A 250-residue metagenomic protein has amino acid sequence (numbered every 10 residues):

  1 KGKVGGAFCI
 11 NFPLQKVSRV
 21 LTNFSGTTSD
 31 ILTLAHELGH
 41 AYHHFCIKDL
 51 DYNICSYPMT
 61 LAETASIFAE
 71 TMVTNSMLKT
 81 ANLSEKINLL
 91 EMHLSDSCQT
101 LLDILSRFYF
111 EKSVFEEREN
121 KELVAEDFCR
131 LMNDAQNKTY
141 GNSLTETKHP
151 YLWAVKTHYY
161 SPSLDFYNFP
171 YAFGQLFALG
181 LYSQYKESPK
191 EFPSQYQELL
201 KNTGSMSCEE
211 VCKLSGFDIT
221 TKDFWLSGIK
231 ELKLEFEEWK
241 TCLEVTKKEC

Functional and structural regions predicted by a protein language model:
K1-L21, Q99-T100, S106: Active-site-proximal, well-structured secondary-structure segments within enzyme catalytic domains
G2, L34, Y42, K79-T80 (+3 more regions): C-terminal, non-catalytic "cap/extension" segments appended to globular domains
I10, H40-D51, N75-K79: Conserved helix-loop functional segments at active or binding sites
Q15-T28, H44-Y57, I87-D96, E116-E117 (+1 more regions): Glycine- and acidic
T22-K48, S66-I67, T71, F110 (+1 more regions): Active-site recognition of the HExxH zinc-binding catalytic motif
T28-T33, S56-T64, T100, L164-A172: Short, conserved micro-motifs enriched in small and acidic residues
Y57-K86, H93-L94, Q99, G174: Post-HExxH zinc-binding segment in Zn-dependent metallohydrolases
E91, S95, Q99-D103, R107 (+1 more regions): Solvent-exposed, amphipathic alpha-helical "stalk/arm" or coiled-coil-like segments used as scaffolds
